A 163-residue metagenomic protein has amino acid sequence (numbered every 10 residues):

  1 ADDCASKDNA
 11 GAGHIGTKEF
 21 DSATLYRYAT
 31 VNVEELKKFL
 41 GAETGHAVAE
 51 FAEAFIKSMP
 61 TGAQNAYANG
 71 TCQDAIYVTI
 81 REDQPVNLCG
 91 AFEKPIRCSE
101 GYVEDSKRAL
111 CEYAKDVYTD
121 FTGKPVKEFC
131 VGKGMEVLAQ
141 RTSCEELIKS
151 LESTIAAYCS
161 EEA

Functional and structural regions predicted by a protein language model:
A1-A163: Basic polyanion-binding and macromolecular-assembly surfaces
